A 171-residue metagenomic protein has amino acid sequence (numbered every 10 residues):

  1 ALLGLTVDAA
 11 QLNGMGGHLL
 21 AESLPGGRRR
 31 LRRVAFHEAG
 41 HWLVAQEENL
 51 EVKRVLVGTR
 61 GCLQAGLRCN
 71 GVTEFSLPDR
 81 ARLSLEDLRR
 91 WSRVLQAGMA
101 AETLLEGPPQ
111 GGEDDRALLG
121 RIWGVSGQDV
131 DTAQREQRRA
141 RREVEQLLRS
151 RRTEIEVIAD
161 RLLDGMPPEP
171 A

Functional and structural regions predicted by a protein language model:
A1-A171: Soluble catalytic regions of large protease machineries
